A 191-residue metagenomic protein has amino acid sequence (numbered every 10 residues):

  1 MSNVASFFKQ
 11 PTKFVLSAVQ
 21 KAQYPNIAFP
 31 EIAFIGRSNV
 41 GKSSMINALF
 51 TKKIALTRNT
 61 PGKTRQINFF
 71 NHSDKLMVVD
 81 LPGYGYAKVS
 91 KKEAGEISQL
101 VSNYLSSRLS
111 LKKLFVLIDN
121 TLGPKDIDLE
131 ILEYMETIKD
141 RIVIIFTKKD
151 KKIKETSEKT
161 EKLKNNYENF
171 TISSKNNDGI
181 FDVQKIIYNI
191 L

Functional and structural regions predicted by a protein language model:
M1-K88: Conserved G1/Walker A P-loop phosphate-binding module
F7-A22, D150-L191: Canonical P-loop GTPase G-domain recognition
N39-V40, I46-N47, K75, K113 (+3 more regions): Structured catalytic cores of enzymes that bind and process phosphorylated ligands/cofactors
T51-K52, K63, A94-I97, I131-M135 (+2 more regions): Glycine-rich, phosphate-binding/catalytic loops in enzymes
K63, L76, G83-Y86, T121-G123 (+2 more regions): Conserved nucleotide-binding/hydrolysis micro-motifs of P-loop NTPases
F70, T147, V183: Residue-level signal for inorganic ion chemistry
S73-L111: Conserved nucleotide-sensing/catalytic segment adjacent to the nucleotide-binding pocket in NTP-handling enzymes
L100-E168: Conserved C-terminal guanine-recognition region of P-loop GTPase G domains, centered on the G4
